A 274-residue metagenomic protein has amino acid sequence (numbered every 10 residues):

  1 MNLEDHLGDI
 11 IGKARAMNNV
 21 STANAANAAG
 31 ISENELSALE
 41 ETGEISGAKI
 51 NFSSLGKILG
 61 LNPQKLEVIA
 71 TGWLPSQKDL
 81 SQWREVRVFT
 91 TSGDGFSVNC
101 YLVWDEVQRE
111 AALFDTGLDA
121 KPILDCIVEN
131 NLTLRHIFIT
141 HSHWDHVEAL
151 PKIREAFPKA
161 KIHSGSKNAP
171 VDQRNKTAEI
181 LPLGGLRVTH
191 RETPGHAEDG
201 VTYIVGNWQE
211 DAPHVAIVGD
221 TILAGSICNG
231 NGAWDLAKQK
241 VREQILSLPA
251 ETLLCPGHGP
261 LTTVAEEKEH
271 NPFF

Functional and structural regions predicted by a protein language model:
M1-N18: A short, Lys/Arg-rich alpha-helix, primarily the initiator
S21-N27, L55: Short alpha-helical "recognition helix" segments of helix-turn-helix
G30, K49-K65: DNA major-groove recognition helix of helix-turn-helix/homeodomain DNA-binding modules
G30-S46: Recognition helix of helix-turn-helix/homeodomain-like DNA-binding domains that insert into the DNA major groove
S46, G56, D119-T189: Active-site HxH/HxHxD metal-binding segment of metal-dependent hydrolases
K78-E129, Y203-G219, G225: Conserved beta-strand hairpin/beta-sheet module of binuclear metal-dependent hydrolase folds, prominently
L102, I180-E210: Core dinuclear metal-dependent hydrolase active-site scaffold
E198-F274: Metallo-beta-lactamase
